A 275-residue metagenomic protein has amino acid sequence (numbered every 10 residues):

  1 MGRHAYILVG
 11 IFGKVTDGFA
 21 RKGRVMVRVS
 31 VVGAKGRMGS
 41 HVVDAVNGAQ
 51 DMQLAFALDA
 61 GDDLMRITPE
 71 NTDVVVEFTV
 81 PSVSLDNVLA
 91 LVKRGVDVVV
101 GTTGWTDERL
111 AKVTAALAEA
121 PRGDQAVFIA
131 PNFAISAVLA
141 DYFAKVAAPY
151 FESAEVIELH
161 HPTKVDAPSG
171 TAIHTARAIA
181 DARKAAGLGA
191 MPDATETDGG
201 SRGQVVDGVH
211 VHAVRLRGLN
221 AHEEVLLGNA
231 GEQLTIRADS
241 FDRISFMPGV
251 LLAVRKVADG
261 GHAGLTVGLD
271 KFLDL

Functional and structural regions predicted by a protein language model:
Y6-V25: Short, Lys/Arg-enriched N-terminal segments with co-localized hydrophobic residues within the first ~10-30 amino acids
R28-E70, S82, E152-L275: C-terminal substrate-binding/catalytic lobe of Rossmann-fold NAD(P)-dependent oxidoreductases
V75-V76: N-terminal Rossmann-like NAD(P) cofactor-binding module of classical short-chain dehydrogenase/reductase
V92-D107: ADP-ribose/adenylate-binding Rossmann-like module
T103-A126: Rossmann-fold NAD(P)-binding glycine/threonine-rich loop
L139-F151, A167: Rossmann-like NAD(P)H-binding beta-loop-alpha module
